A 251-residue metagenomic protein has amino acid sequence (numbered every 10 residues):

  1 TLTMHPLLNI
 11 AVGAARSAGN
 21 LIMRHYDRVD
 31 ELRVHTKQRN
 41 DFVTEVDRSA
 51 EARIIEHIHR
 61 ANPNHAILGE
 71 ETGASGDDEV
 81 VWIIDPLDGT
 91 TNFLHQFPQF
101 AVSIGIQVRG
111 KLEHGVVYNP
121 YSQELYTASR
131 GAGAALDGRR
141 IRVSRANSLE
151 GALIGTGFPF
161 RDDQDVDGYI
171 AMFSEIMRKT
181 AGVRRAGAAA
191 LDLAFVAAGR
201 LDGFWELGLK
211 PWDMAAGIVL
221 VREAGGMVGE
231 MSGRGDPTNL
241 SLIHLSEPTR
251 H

Functional and structural regions predicted by a protein language model:
T1-G13, A171-R178, L191-R250: Oxyanion/phosphate-interacting regions
T1-L87: N-terminal subdomain of lithium-sensitive/metallo-dependent phosphomonoesterases centered on the IMPase/IPPase/PAP
L7, E56, R60, L68 (+4 more regions): Active-site-adjacent structural elements in enzyme catalytic cores
A11, A15-A18, A50, G115 (+3 more regions): Small-residue (primarily alanine) positions within well-ordered alpha-helices, especially packing/interaction faces
L21, N64-A66, R140, G182 (+2 more regions): Residue-level detector of anion-binding/catalytic polar loops
D30-H35, A181-R184, V228-G229: Short secondary-structure junctions
K37, E70, A186-A188, M231: Conserved beta-strand termini and adjacent loop/short-helix elements that scaffold enzyme active sites in alpha/beta
G105-L193, L240-S246, R250: Acidic beta-strand-loop-alpha-helix segment within the catalytic core of divalent metal-dependent phosphate-processing
